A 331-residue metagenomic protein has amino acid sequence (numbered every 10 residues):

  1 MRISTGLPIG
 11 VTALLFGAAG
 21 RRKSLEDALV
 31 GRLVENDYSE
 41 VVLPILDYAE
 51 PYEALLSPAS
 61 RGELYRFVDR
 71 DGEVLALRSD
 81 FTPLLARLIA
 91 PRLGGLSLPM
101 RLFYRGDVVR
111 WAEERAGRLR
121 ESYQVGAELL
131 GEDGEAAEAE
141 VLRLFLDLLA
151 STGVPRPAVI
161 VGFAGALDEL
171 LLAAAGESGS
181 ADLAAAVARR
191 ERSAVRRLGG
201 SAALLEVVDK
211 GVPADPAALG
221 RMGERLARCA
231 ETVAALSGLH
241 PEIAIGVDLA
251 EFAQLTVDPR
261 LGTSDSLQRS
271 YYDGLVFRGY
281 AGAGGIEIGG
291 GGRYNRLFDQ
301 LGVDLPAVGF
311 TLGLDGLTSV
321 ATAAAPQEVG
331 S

Functional and structural regions predicted by a protein language model:
M1-A19: Auxiliary tRNA-acceptor-end handling modules of aminoacyl-tRNA synthetases
A13-S24, E40, E73: A short N-terminal beta->alpha junction/helix N-cap motif
A18-N36, D47-E50, R61, T82-G95 (+2 more regions): Positively charged, Gly/Ser-enriched RNA/tRNA-binding surfaces
L43-I45, V159-F163, D248-A250: Acidic carboxylate-rich catalytic motifs and surrounding loops in phosphoryl-/glycosyl-chemistry enzymes
P44-L75, R118: Polyanion/phosphate-binding surface patch
G62-D71, A175-A203, R278-A281: Acidic, His- and aromatic-enriched active-site or binding-groove loops in soluble protein domains that engage sugars
V161-A174: Short, conserved secondary-structure transition motifs
